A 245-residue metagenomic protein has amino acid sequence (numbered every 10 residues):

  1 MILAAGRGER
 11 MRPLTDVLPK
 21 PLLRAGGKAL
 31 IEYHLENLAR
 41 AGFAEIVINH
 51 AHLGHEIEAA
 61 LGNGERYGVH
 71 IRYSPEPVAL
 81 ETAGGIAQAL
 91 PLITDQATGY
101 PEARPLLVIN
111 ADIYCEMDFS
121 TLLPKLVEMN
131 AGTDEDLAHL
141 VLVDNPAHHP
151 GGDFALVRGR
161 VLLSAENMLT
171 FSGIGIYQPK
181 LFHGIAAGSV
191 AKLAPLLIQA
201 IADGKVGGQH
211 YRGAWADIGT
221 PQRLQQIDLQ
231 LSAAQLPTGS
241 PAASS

Functional and structural regions predicted by a protein language model:
M1-L14: A phosphate-binding catalytic loop at a beta-strand-loop-alpha-helix junction that coordinates phosphoryl groups
I2, R24, K28-N110, F119-T121 (+4 more regions): Conserved N-terminal catalytic core of the sugar/cofactor nucleotidyltransferase
R7, A111-I113: Active-site metal-binding loops of divalent metal-dependent hydrolases
M11, I57-L61, I227: Hydrophobic packing residues within well-ordered alpha-helices of enzyme cores
P21, H70-R72, K205-G207: Conserved beta-strand segments of alpha/beta enzyme cores
H52, H139-D153: Short beta-strand-to-loop element that shapes/binds the nucleotide-sugar donor at the catalytic cleft/hinge
L107, Y114, F119-G132, N145-H148 (+1 more regions): Catalytic-core segments of class I nucleotidyltransferases/pyrophosphorylases that form NMP-activated intermediates
